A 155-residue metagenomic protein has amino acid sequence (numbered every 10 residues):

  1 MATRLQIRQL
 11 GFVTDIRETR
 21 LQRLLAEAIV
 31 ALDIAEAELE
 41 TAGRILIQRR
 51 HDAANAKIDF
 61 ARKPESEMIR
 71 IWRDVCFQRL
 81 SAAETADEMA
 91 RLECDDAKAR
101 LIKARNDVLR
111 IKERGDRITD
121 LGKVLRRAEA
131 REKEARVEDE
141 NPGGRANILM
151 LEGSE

Functional and structural regions predicted by a protein language model:
M1-E155: Charge-rich amphipathic alpha-helical interaction elements
